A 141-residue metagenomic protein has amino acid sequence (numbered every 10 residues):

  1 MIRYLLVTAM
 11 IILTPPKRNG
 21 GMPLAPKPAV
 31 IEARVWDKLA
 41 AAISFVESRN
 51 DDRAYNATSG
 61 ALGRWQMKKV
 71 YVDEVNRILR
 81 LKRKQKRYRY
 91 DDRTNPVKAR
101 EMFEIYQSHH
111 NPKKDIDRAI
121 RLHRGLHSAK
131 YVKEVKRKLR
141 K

Functional and structural regions predicted by a protein language model:
M1-K38, R137-K141: N-terminal secretory targeting signals
I2, K17-N19, E47, A99 (+1 more regions): Residue-level signal for functionally critical sites in structured catalytic/ligand-binding pockets
Y4, A40, S44, N56 (+3 more regions): Functionally constrained cores in energy, signaling, and assembly domains
K17-R18, A57-G60, L122: Generic detector of intrinsically disordered, low-complexity, polar/charged segments
P23-T58, L62: N-terminal secretory signal peptides
V35-D51, M67, F103, R118-G125: Short, functionally critical alpha-helical segments immediately adjacent to catalytic or ligand/cofactor-binding
K69-R121, H127-R140: Alpha-helical segment that forms one wall of the substrate-binding/catalytic cleft in peptidoglycan-active domains
